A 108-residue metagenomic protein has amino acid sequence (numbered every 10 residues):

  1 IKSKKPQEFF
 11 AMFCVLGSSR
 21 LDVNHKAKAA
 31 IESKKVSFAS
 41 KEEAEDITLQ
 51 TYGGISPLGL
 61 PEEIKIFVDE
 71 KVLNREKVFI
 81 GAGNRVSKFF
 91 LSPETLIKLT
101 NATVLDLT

Functional and structural regions predicted by a protein language model:
I1-T108: Extended, low-hydrophobicity, polar/charged segments
